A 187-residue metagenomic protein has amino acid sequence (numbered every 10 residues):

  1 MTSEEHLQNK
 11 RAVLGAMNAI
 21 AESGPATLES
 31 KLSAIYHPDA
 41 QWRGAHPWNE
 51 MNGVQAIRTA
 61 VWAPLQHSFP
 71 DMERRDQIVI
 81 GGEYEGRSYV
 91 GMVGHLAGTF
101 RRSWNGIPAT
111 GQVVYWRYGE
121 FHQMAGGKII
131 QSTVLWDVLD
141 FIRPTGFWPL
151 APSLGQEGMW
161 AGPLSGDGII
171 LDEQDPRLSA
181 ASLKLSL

Functional and structural regions predicted by a protein language model:
M1-L187: C-terminal and inter-domain tail/linker signature
